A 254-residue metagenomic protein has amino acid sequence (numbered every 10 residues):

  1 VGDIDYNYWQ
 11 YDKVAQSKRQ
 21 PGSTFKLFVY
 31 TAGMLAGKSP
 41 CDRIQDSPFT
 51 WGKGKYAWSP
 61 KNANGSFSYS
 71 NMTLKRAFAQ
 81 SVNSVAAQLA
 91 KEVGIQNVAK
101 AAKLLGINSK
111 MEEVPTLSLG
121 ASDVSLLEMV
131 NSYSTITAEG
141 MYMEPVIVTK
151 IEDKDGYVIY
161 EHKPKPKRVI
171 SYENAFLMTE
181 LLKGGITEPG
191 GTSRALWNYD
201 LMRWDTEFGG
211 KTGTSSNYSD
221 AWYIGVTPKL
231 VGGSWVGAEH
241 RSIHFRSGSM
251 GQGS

Functional and structural regions predicted by a protein language model:
G2-A15, F25, R76, S125-N131 (+1 more regions): A penicillin-recognizing enzyme superfamily signal
Y8-F28, C41-D46, T116: Short active-site loop at a secondary-structure junction that contains or immediately precedes the catalytic residue(s)
S23-T24, S81, D123: Catalytic nucleophile serine of serine hydrolases, specifically the conserved "nucleophile elbow" pentapeptide
Y30-T31, A87, A99, V130-Y133 (+1 more regions): Predominant activation on well-ordered alpha-helical scaffold segments within soluble catalytic domains
A32, A36-P40, V93, N97 (+4 more regions): A generic secondary-structure signal for well-formed alpha-helical elements
K38-V98, Y142, K154-K183: Conserved catalytic neighborhood of penicillin-recognizing serine enzymes
K55-N62, S66, G94-Y133: Mid-domain, small-residue-enriched loop/turn segments at the edges of structured enzyme/sensor domains
